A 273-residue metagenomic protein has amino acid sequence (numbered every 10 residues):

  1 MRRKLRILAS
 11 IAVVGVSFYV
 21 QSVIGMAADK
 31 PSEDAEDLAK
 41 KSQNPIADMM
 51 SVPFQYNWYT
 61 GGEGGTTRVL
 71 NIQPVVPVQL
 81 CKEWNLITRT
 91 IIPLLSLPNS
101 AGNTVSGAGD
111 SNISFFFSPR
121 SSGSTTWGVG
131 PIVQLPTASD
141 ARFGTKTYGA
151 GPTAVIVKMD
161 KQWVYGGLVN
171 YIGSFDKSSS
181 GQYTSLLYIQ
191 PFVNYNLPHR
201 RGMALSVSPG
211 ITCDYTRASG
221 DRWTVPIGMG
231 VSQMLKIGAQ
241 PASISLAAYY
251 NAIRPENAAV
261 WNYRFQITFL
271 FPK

Functional and structural regions predicted by a protein language model:
M1-D34, K273: Cleavable N-terminal export/targeting peptides
A27-K273: Transmembrane beta-barrel domains of Gram-negative outer membranes and organellar outer membranes
